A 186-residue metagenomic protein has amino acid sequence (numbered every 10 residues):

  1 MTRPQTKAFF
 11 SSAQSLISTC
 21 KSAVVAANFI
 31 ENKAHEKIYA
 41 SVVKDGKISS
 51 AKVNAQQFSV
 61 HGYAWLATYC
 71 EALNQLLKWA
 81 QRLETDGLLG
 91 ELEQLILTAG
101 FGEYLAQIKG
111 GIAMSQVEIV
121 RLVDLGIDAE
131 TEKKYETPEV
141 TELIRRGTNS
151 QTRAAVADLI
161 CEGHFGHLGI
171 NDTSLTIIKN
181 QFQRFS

Functional and structural regions predicted by a protein language model:
M1-S186: Flavin-dependent oxidoreductase catalytic core characteristic of acyl-CoA dehydrogenase/oxidase-like enzymes
